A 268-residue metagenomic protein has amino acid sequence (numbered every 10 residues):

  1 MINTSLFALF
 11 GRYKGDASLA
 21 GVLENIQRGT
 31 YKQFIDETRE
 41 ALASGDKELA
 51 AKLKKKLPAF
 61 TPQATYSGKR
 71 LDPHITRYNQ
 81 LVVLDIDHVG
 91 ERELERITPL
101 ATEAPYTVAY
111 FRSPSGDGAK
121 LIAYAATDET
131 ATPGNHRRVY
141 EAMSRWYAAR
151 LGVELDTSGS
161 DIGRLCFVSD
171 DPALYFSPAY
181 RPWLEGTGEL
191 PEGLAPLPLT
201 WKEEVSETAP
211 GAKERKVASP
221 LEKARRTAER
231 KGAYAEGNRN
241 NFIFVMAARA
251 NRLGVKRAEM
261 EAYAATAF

Functional and structural regions predicted by a protein language model:
M1-Q80: DNA replication initiation on ssDNA origins
S5-F10, E24-T30, T127-E129, R150-K202: Catalytic "initiation/cleavage/transfer" segments centered on a nucleophilic residue and adjacent nucleic-acid-engaging
A17, R28-G45, P73-E103, P114-W146 (+3 more regions): Modules that initiate DNA replication and primer synthesis
L57-L71, T102-A109, A228-A233: Short amphipathic beta-strand starts and helix->beta connectors
P62-Y66, P114-G116, I162-G163: Short, glycine/charge-rich beta-strand/loop segments that flank catalytic centers and engage negatively charged groups
L84, Y110, V168: Hydrophobic residues at beta-strand termini and immediately following loops that shape nucleotide-binding pockets
V108-A109, G118-K120, L165: Beta-sheet entry/capping signal
A109-S115, D156-D161: Short beta-strand
